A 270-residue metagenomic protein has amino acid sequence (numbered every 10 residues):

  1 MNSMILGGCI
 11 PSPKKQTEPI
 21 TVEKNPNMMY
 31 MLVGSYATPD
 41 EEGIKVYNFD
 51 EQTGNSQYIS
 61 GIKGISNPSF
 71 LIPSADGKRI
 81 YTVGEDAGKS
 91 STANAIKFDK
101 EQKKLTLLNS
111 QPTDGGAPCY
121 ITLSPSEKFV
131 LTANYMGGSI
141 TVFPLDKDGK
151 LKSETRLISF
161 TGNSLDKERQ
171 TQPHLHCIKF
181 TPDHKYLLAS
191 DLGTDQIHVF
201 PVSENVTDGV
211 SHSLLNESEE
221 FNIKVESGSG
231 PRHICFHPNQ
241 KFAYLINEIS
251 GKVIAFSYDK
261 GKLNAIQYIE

Functional and structural regions predicted by a protein language model:
M1-K24: Bacterial Sec-dependent N-terminal signal peptides
P19-F49: An edge-strand/N-cap motif at the start of beta-rich repeat modules
Y36-T38, E85-A87, Y135, L145 (+4 more regions): Short loop/turn segments immediately following the C-termini of beta-strands
D40, I65-D76, D114-P125, F129 (+2 more regions): Beta-rich, blade/repeat-based domains predominating in secreted/periplasmic proteins but also intracellular
N48-G54, I96-K103, F143-K152, P201-L214 (+1 more regions): Short loop/turn segments immediately following beta-strands, especially the blade-tip and inter-blade linker loops
Q57-K63, T106-Q111, G162-E168, S218-K224 (+1 more regions): A short beta-strand motif characteristic of beta-propeller blades
Y58-E127: Blade-loop segments of beta-propeller domains
